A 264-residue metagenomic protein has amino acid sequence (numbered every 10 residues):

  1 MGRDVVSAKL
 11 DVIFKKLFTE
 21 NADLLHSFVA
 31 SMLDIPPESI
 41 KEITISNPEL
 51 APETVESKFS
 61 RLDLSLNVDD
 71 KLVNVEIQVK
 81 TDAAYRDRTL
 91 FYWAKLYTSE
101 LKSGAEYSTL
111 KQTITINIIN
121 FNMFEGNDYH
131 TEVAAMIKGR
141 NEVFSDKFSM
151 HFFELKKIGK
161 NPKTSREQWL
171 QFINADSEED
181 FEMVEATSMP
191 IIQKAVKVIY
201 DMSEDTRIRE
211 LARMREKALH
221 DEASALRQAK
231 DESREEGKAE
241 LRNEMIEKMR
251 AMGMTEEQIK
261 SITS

Functional and structural regions predicted by a protein language model:
M1-S264: Elongated, amphipathic alpha-helical interaction scaffolds
